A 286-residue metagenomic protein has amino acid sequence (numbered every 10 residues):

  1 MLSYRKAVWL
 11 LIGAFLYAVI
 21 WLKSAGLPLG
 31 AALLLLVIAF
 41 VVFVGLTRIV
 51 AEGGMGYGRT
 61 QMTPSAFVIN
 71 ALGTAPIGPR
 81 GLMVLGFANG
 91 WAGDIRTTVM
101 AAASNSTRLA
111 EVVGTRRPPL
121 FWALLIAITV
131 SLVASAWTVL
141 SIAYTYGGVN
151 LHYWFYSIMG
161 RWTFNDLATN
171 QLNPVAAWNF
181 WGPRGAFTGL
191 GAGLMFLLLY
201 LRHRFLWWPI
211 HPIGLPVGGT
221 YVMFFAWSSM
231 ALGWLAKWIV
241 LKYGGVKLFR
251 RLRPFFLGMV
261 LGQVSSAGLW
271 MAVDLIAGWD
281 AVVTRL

Functional and structural regions predicted by a protein language model:
M1-L286: Alpha-helical multipass membrane-protein architecture
